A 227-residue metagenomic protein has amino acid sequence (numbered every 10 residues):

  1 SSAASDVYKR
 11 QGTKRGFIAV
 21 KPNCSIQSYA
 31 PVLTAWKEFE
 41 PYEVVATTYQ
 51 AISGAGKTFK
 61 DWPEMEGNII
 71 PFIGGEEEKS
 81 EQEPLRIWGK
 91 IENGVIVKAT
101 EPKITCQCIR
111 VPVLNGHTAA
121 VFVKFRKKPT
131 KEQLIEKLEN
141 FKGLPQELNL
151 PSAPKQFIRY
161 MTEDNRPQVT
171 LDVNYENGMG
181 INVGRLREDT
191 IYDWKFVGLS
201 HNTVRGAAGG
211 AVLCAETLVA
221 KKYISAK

Functional and structural regions predicted by a protein language model:
S1-Y8: Short, small-residue-biased leader/transition segments that mark boundaries at the very start of proteins
S2, Q27-P31, Q82, R86 (+3 more regions): Short, contiguous clusters of charged residues that form electrostatic/catalytic patches at enzyme active sites, used
V7, K21-C24, E76, Y175 (+1 more regions): Catalytic cores of large soluble enzymes that bind and process phosphate-bearing ligands
G12-K142, Q146: Active-site-lining helix/loop region of Rossmann-like oxidoreductase modules
C106-R110, N115-K227: C-terminal active-site/capping subdomain that shapes the small-molecule cofactor and substrate pocket of enzyme
